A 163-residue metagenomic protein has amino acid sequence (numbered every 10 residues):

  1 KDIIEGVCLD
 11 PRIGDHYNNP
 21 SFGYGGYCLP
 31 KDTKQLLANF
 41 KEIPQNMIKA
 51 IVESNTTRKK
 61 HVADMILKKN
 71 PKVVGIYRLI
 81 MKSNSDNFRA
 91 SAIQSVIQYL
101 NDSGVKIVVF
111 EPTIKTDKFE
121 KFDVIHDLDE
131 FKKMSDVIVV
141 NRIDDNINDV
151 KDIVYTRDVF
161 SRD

Functional and structural regions predicted by a protein language model:
K1-D163: Structural/interface elements that position substrates and couple domains in central-metabolism enzymes
